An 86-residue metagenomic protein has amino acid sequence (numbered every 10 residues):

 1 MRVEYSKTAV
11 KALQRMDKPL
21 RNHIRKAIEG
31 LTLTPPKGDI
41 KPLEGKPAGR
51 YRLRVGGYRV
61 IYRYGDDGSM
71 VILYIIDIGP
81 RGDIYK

Functional and structural regions predicted by a protein language model:
R2-V3, K7-T8, P19-N22, V55-Y58 (+1 more regions): Enriched for short, Lys/Arg-rich terminal
T8-V10, K46: Short strand-loop junctions, especially beta-strand C-caps/beta-turns that link beta-sheets to coils or alpha-helices
K11, G38, G82: Glycine-centered loop/turn positions within well-structured domains that cap or flank conserved ligand/cofactor-binding
R15: Small, basic N-terminal interaction modules of short regulatory proteins
E29-R52: A short, surface-exposed loop/turn module that caps and links secondary-structure elements
